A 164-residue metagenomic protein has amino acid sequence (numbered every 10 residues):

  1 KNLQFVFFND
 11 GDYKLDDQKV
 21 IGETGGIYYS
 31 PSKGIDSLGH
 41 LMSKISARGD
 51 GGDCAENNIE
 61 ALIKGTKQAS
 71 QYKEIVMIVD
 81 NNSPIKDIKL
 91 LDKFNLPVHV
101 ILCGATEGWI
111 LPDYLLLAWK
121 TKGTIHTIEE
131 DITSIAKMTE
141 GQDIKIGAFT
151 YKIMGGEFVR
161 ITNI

Functional and structural regions predicted by a protein language model:
K1, D80: MIDAS-like acidic motif and immediate structural context at the N-terminus of von Willebrand factor A/I domains
N2-G26, I75: Von Willebrand factor
F7-N9, V79, L102: Short beta-strand/turn micro-motifs composed of small residues that flank or help shape donor/cofactor-binding pockets
Q18-S37, A118-I128, T150: Acidic, Ser/Thr-rich peripheral helices and adjacent loops at domain boundaries
G22-K73, S83-I85, G104, G108-I110: Von Willebrand factor
N81-T121, H126-E129: VWA/integrin I-like adhesion module and closely mimicked acidic/polar interface patches used
I125-I164: C-terminal "exit" segments of structured domains
